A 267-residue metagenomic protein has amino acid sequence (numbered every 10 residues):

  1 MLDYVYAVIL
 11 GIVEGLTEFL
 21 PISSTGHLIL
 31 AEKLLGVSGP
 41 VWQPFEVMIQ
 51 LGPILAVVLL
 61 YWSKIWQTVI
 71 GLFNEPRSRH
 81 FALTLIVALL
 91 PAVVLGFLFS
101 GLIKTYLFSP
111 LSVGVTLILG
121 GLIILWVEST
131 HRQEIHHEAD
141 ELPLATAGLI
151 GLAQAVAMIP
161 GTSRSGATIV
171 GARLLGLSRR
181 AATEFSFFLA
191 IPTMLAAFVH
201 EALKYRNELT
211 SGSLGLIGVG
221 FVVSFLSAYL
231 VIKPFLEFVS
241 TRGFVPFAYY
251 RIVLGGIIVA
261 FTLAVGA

Functional and structural regions predicted by a protein language model:
M1-A267: Multi-pass membrane proteins that catalyze or facilitate reactions on polyprenyl-/lipid-phosphate substrates and their
